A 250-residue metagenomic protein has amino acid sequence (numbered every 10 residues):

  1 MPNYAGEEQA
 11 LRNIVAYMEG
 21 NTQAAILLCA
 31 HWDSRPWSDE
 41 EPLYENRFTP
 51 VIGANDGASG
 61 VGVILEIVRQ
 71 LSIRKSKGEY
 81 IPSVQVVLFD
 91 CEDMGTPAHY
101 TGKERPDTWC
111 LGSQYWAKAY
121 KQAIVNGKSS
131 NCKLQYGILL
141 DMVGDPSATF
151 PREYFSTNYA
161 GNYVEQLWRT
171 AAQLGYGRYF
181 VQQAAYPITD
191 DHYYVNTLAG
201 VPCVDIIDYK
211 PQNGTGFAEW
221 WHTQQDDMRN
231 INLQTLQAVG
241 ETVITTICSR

Functional and structural regions predicted by a protein language model:
M1-N21: A non-catalytic alpha/beta surface segment that caps or lines the substrate-entry region of metallo-dependent hydrolase
M1-Y4, R74-V84, G127, R178-Y186: Surface-exposed patches in mature extracellular/periplasmic domains of secreted proteins
L11, Q23, E79-I81: Extracytoplasmic
V15-Y17, A25-A30, G53, Q85-L88 (+3 more regions): Structural recognition of the beta-strand scaffold that forms the well-ordered cores of secreted hydrolase catalytic
G20, A30-P36, D90, M142 (+2 more regions): Short, small-residue-rich loop/turn micro-motifs
A24, P36-P50: Glycine/charged-rich beta-loop-alpha catalytic/anionic-binding loops adjacent to active sites
F48-N162: Acidic/histidine-rich catalytic neighborhood of metal-dependent amide-processing enzymes
Y136, V143-R250: Active-site-adjacent substrate-binding region of metalloamidase/peptidase-like peptide-processing proteins
